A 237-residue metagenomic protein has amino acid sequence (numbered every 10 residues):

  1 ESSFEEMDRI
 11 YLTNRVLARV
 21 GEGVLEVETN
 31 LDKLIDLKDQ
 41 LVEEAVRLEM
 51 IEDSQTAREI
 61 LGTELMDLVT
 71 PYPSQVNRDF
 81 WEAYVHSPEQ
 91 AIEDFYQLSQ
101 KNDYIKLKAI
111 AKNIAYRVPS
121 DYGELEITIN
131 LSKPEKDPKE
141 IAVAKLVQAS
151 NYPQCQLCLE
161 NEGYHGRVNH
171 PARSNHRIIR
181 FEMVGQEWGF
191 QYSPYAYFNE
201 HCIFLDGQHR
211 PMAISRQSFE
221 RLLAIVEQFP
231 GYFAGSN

Functional and structural regions predicted by a protein language model:
E1-I214, Y232: Active-site microenvironments that recognize anionic phosphate/pyrophosphate groups
I214-G231: Long, well-ordered alpha-helical scaffolding segments within enzyme catalytic domains, especially pronounced
F233-N237: Loop-centered beta-sheet repeat module
